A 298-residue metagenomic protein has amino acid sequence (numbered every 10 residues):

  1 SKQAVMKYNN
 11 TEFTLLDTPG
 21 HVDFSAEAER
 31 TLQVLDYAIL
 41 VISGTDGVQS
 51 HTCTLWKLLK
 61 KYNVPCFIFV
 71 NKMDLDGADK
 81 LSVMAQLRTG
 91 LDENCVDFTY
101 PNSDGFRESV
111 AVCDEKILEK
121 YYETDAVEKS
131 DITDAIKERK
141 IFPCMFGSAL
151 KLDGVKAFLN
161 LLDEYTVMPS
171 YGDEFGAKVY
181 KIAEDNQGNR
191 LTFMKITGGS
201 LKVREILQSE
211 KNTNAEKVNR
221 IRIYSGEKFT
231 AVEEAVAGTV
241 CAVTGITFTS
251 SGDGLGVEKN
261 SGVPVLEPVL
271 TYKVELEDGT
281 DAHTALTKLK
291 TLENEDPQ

Functional and structural regions predicted by a protein language model:
S1-Y37, L55-V64: Switch I (G2) and immediately adjacent beta-strands of P-loop GTPase domains
Q3, E27-A28, D131-A135, F229 (+2 more regions): Short beta-strand/turn micro-motifs at beta-sheet edges
N9-F13, Q33-I39, C113-I117, P264-L276: Gly-rich Lys/Arg/Thr-decorated short loops/hinges at beta-loop-alpha junctions or inter-strand turns that position
F13-D23, L40-G47, K72-L75, E277-T280: Flexible beta-alpha connector loops of hexameric P-loop NTPases
D17, T31, I39, T52 (+7 more regions): Residue-level signature of catalytic and energy-coupling elements of molecular machines, predominantly ATP/GTP-dependent
G44-N186, L207, C241: P-loop NTPase catalytic nucleotide-binding module
Y165-T271: Conserved nucleotide-binding/hydrolysis modules and their immediate coupling elements across P-loop/ASCE NTPase motors
S250, G254, N260-Q298: Charged, conformationally dynamic linker/hinge segments that couple catalytic or nucleotide-dependent chemistry
